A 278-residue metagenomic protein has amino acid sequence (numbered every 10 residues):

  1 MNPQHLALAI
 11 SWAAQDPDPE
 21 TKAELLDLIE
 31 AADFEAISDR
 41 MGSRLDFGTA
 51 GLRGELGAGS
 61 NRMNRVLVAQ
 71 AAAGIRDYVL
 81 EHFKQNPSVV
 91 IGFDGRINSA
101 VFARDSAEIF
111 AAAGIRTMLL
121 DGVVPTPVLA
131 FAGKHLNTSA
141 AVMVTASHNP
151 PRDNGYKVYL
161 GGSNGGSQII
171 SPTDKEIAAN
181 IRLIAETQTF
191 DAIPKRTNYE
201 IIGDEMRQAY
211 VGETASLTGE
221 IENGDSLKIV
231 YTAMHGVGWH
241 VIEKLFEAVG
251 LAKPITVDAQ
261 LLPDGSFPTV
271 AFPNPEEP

Functional and structural regions predicted by a protein language model:
A7-S106, R196, E200-S226, V237 (+1 more regions): An N-terminal, well-structured beta->alpha segment
W12-D16, E20, A36-L45, N154-P278: Gly/Ser/Thr-enriched, mixed-charge loops and adjacent short helices that form phosphate/oxyanion-binding elements
L52-G54, G59-N61, R96, V124 (+4 more regions): Short, glycine-/Ser/Thr-/acidic-enriched flexible segments
Q85, V90-D153, L245-P278: N-terminal small/polar loop signature for handling phosphorylated ligands or for N-terminal nucleophile
